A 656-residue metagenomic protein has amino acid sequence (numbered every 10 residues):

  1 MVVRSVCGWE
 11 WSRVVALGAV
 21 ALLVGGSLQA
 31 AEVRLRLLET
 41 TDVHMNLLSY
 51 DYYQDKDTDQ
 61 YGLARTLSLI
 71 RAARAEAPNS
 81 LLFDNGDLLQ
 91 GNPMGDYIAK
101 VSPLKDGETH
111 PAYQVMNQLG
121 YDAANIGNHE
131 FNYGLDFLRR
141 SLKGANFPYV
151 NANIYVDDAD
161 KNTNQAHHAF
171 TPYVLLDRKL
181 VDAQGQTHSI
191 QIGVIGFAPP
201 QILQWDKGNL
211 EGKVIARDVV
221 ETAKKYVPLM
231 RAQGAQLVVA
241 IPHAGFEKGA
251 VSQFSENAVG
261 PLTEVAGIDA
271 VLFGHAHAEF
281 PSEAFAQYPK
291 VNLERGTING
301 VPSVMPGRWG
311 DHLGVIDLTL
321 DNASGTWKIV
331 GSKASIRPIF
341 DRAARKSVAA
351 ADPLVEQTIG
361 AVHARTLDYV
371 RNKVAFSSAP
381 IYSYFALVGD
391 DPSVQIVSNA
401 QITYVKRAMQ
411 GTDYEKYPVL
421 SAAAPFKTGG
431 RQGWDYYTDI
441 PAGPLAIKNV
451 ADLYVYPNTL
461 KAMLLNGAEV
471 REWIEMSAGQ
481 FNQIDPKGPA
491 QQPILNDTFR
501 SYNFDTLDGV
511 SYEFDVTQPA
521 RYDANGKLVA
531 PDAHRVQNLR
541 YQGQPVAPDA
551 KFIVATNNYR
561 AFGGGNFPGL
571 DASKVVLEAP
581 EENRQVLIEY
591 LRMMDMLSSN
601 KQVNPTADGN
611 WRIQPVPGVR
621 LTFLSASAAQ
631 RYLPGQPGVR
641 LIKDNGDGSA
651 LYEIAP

Functional and structural regions predicted by a protein language model:
M1-E10: N-terminal secretory signal peptides that target proteins for export/translocation
V2, G86, G646-S649: Intrinsic disorder/low-complexity detector
W9-V20: Sec-dependent N-terminal signal peptides
G25-S27: N-terminal signal peptide c-region/cleavage motif recognized by signal peptidases
Q29-P338, I396-A400, M409-T412, V419 (+1 more regions): Acidic, metal/ion-coordinating pockets
A31-R36, T40, N46-A75, Y113 (+5 more regions): Catalytic centers of hydrolytic enzymes
